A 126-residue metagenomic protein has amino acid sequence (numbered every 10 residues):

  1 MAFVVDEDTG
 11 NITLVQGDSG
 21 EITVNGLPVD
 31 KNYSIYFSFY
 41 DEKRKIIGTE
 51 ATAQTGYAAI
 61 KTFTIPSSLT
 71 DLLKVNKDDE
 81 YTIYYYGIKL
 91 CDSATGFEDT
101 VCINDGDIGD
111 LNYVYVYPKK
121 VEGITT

Functional and structural regions predicted by a protein language model:
M1-T126: Contiguous segments within soluble domain cores/interaction surfaces
